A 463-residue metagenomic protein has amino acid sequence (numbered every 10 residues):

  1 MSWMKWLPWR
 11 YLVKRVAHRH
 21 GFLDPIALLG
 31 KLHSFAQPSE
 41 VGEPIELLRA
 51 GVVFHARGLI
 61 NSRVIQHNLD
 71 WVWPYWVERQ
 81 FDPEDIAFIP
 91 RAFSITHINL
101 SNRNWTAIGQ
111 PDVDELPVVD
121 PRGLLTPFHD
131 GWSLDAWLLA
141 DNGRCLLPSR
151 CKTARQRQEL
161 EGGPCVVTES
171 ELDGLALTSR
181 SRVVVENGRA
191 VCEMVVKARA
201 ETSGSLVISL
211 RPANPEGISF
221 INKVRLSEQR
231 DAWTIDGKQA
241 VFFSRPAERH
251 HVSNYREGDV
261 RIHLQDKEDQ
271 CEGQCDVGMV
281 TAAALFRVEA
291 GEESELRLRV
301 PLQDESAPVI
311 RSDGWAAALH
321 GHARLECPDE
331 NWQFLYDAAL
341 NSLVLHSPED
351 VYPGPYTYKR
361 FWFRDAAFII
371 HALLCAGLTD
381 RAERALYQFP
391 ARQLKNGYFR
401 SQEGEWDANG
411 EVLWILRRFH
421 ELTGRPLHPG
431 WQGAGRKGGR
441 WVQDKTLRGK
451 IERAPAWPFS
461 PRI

Functional and structural regions predicted by a protein language model:
M1-N331: Terminal accessory carbohydrate-recognition/targeting modules of carbohydrate-active enzymes
E161, N187-R189, G291, W362 (+3 more regions): Active-site-proximal structural scaffolding
G174, R199-T202, G377-R381, R392-N396 (+2 more regions): Secondary-structure transition/capping motifs at alpha-helix termini and the adjoining loop/turn into the next element
V191-V195, Q432, R462-I463: Internal, well-ordered domain-core segments that constitute the primary functional module of diverse proteins
C271-G278, L319-G424, F459: Substrate-binding groove/exosite segments of carbohydrate-active enzymes
V277-A307, S401-D407, P429, R440-I463: The feature captures the catalytic groove of carbohydrate-active enzymes
Q303, Y387-A391, K437: Amphipathic alpha-helical scaffolding segments
